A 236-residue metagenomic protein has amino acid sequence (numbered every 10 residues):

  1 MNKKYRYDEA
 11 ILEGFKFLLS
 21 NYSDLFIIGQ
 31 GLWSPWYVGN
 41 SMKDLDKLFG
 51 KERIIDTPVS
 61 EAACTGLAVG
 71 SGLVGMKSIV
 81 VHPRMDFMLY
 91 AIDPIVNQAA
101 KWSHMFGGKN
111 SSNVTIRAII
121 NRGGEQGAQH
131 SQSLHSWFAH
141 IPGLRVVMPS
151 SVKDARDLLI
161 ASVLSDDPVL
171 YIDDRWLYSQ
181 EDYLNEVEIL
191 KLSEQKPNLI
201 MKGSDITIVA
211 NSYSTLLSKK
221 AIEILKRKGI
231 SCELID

Functional and structural regions predicted by a protein language model:
M1-I172, W176-L177: Thiamine diphosphate
A10-F17, D157-P168, L177-K228: Glycine-/acidic-rich phosphate or pyrophosphate-binding loops and their flanking alpha/beta elements
K43-K51, W137-I141, L217-I235: Short helix-loop-beta junction
I172, V209-A210, E233-D236: Short, conserved beta-strand edge motifs with alternating hydrophobic and charged residues
